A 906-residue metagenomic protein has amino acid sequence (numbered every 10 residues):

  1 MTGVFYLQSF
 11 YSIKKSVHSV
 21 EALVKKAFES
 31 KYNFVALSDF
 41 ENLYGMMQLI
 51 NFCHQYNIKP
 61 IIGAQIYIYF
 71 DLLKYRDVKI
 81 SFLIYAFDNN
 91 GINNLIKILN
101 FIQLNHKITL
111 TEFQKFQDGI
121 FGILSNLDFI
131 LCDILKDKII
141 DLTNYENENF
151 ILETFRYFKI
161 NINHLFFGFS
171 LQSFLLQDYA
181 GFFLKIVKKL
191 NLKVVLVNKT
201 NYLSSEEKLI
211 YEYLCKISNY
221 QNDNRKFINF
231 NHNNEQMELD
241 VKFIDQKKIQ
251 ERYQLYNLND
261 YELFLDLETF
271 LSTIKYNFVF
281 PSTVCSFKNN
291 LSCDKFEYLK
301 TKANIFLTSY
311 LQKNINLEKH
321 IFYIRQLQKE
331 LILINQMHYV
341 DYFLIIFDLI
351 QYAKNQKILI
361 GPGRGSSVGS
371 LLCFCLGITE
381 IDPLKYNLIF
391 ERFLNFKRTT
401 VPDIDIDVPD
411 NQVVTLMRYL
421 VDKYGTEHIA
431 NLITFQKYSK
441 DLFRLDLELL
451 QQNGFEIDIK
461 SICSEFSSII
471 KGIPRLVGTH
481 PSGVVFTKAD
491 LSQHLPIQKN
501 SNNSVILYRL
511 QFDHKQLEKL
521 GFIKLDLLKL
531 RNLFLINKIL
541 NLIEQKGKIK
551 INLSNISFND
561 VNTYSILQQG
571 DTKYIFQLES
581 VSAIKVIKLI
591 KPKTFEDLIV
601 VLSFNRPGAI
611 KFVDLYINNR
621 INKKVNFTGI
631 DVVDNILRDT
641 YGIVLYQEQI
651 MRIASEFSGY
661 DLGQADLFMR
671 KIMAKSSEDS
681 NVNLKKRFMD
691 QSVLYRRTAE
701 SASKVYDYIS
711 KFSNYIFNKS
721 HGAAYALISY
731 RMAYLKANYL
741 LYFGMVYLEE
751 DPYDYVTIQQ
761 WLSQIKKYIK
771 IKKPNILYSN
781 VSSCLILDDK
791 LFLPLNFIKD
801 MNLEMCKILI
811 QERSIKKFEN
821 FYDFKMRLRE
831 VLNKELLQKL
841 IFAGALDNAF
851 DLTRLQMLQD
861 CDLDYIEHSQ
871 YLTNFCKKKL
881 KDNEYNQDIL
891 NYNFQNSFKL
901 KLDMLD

Functional and structural regions predicted by a protein language model:
M1-L37, E41-Y56, K97-S205, I305 (+1 more regions): Domain-core and long-helix interface of multi-subunit machines
T2-G3, F34-L37, C53, Y202 (+5 more regions): Noncatalytic, beta-rich nucleic-acid-contacting surfaces in large DNA/RNA-processing enzymes
N42, M46-H106: Hydrophobic or amphipathic alpha-helical targeting/insertion segments
Y69, Y85-I108, N219-E251, R398 (+1 more regions): Metal-dependent DNA phosphodiester-chemistry modules and their immediately adjacent helices/loops in DNA-processing
R76-D77, Q114-F116, L476-G478: Solvent-exposed alpha-helices and their adjacent loops that cap or buttress functional pockets in soluble metabolic
F82, I210-N304: Active-site or pore-adjacent capping/gating segments
Q177-Y179, S204-L214, F374: Histidine/acidic-residue-rich catalytic or RNA/ligand-binding cores of hydrolases and nuclease-related proteins
